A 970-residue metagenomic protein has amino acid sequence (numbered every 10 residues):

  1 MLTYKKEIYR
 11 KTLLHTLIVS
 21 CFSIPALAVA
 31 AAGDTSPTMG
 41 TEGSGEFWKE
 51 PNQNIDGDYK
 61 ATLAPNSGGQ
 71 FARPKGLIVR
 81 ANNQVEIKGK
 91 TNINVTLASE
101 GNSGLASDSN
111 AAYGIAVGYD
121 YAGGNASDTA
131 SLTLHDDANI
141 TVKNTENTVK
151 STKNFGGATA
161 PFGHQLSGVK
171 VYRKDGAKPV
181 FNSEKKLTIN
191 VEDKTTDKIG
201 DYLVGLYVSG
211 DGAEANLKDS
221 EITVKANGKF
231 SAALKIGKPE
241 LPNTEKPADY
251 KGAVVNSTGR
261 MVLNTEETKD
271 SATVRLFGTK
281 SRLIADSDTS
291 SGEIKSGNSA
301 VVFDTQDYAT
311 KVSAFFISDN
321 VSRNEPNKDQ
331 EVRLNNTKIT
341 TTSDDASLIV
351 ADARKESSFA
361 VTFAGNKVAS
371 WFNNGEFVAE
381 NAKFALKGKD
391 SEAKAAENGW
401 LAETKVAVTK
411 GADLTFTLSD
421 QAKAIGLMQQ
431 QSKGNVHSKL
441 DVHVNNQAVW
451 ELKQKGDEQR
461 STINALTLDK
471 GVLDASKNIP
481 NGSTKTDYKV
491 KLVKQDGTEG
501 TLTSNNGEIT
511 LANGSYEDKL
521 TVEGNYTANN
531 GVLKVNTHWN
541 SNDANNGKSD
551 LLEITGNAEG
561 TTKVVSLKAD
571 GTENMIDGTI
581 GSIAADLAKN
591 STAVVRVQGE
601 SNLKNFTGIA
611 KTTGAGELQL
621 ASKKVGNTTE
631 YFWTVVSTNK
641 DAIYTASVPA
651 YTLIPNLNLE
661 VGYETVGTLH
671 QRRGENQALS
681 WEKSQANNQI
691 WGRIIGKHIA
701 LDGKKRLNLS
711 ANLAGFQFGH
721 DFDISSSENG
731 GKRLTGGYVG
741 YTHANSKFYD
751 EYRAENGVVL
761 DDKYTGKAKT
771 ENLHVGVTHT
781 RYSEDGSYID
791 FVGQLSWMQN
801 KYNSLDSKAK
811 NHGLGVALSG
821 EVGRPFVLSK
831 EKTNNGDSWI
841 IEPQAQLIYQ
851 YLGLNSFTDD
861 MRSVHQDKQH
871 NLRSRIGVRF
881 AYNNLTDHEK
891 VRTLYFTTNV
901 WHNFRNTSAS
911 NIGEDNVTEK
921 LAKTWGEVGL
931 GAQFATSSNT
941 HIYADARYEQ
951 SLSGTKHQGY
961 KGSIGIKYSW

Functional and structural regions predicted by a protein language model:
M1-A31: Gram-negative bacterial Sec-dependent N-terminal signal peptides
A31-D34, N529-N540, N545-S549, K563-R733: Outer-membrane translocation/initiation segment of Type V secreted surface proteins
A31-W48, K60-A81, T96-A130, T148-K174 (+10 more regions): Extracellular beta-strand/beta-solenoid scaffold signature
L77-V79, N639-N834, R947, L952-G954 (+2 more regions): Outer membrane beta-barrel translocator domains of Type V secretion systems
L203, S231, D329, S358 (+11 more regions): Transmembrane beta-barrel architecture of outer membranes
T342, E380-T561, L567, E573-V635: Extracellular beta-solenoid/beta-roll
A422, S432, A686-I690, N729-T735 (+7 more regions): Outer-envelope beta-barrel architecture signal
Y851, D860-W970: Outer membrane beta-barrel transmembrane domains
